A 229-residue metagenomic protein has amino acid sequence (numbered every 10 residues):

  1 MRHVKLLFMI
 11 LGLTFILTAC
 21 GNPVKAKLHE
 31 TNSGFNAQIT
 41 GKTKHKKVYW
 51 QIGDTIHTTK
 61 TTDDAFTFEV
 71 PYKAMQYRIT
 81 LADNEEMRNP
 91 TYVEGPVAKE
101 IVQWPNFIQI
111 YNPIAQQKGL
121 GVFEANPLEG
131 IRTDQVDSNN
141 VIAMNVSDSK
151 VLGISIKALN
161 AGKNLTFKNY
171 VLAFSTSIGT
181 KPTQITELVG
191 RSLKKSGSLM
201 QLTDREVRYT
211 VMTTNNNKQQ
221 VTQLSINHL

Functional and structural regions predicted by a protein language model:
M1-L6: Positively charged n-region of N-terminal signal peptides that target proteins for export
I16-A19: C-terminal motif of bacterial Sec signal peptides marking the signal peptidase cleavage site
G21-P23: Bacterial signal peptide processing site
H29-Q38, K42-K99: Ser/Thr-rich low-complexity repeats and stalk/linker segments
R78, A82-D83, Y92-D148: N-terminal leader/targeting segments
L120-G130, T180-T203: Short glycine-rich, low-complexity/disordered patches
N126-N164, L199-L229: Amphipathic N-proximal alpha-helical interface segments
V141-K194: Long, charged/polar, surface-exposed segments that mediate recognition or autoinhibition
